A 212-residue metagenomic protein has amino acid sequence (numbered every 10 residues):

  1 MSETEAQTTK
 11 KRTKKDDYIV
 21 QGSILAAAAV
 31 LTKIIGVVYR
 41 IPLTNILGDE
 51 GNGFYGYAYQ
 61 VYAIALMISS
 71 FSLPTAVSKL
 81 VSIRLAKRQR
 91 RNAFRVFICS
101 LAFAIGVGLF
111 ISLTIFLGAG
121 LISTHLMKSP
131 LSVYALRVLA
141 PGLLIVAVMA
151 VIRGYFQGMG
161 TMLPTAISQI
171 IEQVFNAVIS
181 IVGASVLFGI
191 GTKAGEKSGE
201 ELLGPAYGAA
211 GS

Functional and structural regions predicted by a protein language model:
M1-I35, R91, R95: N-terminal membrane topogenesis motif
K11-R12, G48, I68-S100, G158-L163: Transmembrane-helix boundary and interhelical linker motifs in polytopic inner-membrane proteins
T44-I64, P130-L131, E201, P205-A210: Interfacial/gating helices of multi-pass transporter permease domains
G56-V81, P141-I145: Small-residue-rich midsections of specific transmembrane alpha-helices
F110-P130, I190: Short membrane-interface helical motifs at transmembrane helix boundaries in multi-pass membrane transporters
L117, K128-I152: Alpha-helical transmembrane segments of multi-pass membrane proteins
V146-S168: Membrane-interface junctions at transmembrane-helix termini in multi-pass inner-membrane proteins
L163, V174-S212: Membrane-interface helix-loop junctions in multi-pass transport and translocation proteins
